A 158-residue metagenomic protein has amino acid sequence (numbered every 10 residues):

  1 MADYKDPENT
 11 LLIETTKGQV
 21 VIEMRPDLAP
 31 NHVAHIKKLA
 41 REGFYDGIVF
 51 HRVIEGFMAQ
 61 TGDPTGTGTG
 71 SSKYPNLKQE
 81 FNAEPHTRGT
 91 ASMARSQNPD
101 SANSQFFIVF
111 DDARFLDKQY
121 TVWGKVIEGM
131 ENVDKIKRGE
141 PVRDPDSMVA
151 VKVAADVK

Functional and structural regions predicted by a protein language model:
M1-K158: Cyclophilin-like peptidyl-prolyl cis-trans isomerases
